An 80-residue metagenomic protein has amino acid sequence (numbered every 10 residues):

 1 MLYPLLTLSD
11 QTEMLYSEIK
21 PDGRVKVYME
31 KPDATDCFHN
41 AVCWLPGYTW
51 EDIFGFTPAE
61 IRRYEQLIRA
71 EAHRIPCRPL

Functional and structural regions predicted by a protein language model:
M1-Y16: Negatively charged, low-complexity tracts enriched in Asp/Glu with abundant Ser/Thr
M14-T57: A short, structured beta-strand/loop element
G55-L80: Short, compact, well-ordered microdomains
